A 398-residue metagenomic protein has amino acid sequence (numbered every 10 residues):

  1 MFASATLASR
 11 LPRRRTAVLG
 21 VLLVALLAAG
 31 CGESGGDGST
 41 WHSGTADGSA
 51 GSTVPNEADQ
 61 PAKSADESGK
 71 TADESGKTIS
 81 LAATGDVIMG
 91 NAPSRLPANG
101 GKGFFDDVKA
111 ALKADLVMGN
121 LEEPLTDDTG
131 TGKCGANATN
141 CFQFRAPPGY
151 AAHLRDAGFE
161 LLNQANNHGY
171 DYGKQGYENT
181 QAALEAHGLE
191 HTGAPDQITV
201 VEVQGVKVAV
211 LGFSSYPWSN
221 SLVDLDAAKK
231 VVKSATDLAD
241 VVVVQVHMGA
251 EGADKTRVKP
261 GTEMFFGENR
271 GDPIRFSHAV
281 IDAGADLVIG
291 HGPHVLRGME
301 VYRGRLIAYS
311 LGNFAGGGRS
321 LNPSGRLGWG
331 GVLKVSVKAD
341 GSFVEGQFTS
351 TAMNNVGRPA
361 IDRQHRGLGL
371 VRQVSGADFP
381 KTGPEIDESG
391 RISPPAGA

Functional and structural regions predicted by a protein language model:
F2-L11, C31-A398: Acidic, metal/ion-coordinating pockets
R14-V24: Sec-dependent N-terminal signal peptides
L27-A28: Bacterial Sec-type N-terminal signal peptides, specifically the leucine/valine-rich hydrophobic h-region
